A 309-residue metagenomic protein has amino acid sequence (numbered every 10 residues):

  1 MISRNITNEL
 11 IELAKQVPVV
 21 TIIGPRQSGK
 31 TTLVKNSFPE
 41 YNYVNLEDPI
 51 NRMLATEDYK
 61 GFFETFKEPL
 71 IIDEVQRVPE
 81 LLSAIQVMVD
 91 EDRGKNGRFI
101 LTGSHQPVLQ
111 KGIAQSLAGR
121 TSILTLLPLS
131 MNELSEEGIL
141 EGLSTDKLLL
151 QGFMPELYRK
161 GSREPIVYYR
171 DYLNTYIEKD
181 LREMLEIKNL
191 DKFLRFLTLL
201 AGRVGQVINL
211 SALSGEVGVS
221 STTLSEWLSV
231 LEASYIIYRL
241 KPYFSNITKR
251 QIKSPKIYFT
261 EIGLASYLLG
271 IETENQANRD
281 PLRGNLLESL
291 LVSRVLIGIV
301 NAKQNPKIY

Functional and structural regions predicted by a protein language model:
M1-L13: Pre-Walker A adenine-sensing motif
I22: Hydrophobic anchor at the beta1->P-loop junction of P-loop NTPases
K30: Conserved lysine of the Walker
L33, S37: Hydrophobic positions on the alpha1 helix immediately C-terminal to the Walker A/P-loop
I71, R98-S104, T125: Structural recognition of the conserved hydrophobic beta-strand(s) that form the central parallel beta-sheet of P-loop
L82-L101, P107, A114-Q115: Conserved catalytic/switch belt of AAA+ P-loop NTPases
P107-S122, G138-I139: Short regulatory helix/loop adjacent to the ATP-binding pocket of P-loop NTPases
S162-Y309: Accessory nucleic acid-recognition modules appended to NTPase machines
